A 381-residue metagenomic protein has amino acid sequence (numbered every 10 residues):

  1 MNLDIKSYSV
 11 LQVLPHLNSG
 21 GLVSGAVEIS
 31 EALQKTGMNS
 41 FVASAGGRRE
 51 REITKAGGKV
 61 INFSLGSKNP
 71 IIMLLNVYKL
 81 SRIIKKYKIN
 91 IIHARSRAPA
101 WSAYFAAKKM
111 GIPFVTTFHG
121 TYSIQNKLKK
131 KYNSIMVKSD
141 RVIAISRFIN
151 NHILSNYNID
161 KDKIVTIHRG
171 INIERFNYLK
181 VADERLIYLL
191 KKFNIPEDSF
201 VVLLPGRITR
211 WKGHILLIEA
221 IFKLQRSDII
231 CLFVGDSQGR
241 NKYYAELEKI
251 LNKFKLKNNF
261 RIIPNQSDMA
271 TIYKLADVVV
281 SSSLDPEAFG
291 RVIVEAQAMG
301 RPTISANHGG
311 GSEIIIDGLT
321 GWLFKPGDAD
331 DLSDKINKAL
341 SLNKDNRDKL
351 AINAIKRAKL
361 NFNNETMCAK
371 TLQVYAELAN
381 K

Functional and structural regions predicted by a protein language model:
K6, Q12-I72, K163, G239: N-terminal strand-loop element at the rim of the active site of nucleotide-sugar-dependent glycosyltransferases
G20-E31, F200-K223, A245, D330 (+2 more regions): A conserved mid-protein helix/loop that constitutes part of the nucleotide-sugar donor-binding site
A43-R48, I171, P205, I230-A245: Glycosyltransferase donor-sugar binding loop
A94-A100, F118: Short His-centered aromatic/hydrophobic patch
K108, F114-I145, N151: A conserved, positively charged/aromatic
Y244-P264: Nucleotide-activated donor-binding/catalytic signature segment of Leloir-type glycosyltransferases, i.e., the conserved
P302-S305, I315: Short hydrophobic beta-strand element within catalytic cores of glycosyltransferases and related nucleotide-activated
D317-G318, W322-A329, K338-K344: Conserved acidic donor-binding segment of nucleotide-sugar-dependent glycosyltransferases
